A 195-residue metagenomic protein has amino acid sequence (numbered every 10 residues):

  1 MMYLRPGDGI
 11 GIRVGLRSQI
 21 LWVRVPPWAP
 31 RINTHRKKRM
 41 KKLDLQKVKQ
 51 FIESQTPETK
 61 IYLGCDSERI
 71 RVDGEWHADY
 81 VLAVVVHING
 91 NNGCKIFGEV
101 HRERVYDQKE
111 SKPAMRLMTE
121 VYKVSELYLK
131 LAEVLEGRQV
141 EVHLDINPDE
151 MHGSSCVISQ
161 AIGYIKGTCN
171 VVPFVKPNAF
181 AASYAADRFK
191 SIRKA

Functional and structural regions predicted by a protein language model:
M1, G9-I10, V23-P27: Short, positively charged low-complexity motifs
M1-L4, N33-T34: N-terminal, intrinsically disordered charge-dense segments
V23-R39: Short, Lys/Arg-enriched N-terminal segments with co-localized hydrophobic residues within the first ~10-30 amino acids
R36-I70: Basic, amphipathic N-terminal segments that precede the first structured/catalytic domain
L63-G64, I70-I96: Acidic, metal-ligating active-site segments
H101-L135: Acidic helix/loop or adjacent segment enriched in Glu/Asp that either coordinates divalent metal
E103-A114, S159, Y164-G167, D187-K194: Catalytic phosphate/metal-binding cores of nucleic-acid and nucleotide-processing enzymes, i.e., regions that mediate
L144-A179, R188: Short, low-complexity, polybasic intrinsically disordered segments
